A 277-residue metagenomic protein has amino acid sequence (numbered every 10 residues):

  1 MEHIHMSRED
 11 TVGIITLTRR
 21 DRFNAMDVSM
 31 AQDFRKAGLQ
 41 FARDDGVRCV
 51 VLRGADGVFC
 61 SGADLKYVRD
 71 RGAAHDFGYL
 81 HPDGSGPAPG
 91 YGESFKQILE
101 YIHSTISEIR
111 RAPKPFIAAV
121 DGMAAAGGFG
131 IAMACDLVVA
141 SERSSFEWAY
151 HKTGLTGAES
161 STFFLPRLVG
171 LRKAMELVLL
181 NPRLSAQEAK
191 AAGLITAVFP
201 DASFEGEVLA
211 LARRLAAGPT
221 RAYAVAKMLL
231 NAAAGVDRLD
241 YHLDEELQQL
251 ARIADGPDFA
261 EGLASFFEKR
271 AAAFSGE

Functional and structural regions predicted by a protein language model:
M1-A55: Conserved CoA-thioester-binding segment of acyl-CoA-metabolizing enzymes
E9, R20, D44, A112-P113 (+2 more regions): Acidic-histidine catalytic/liganding microenvironments
I15, R19, D33-F34, L52 (+7 more regions): Terminal peptide-recognition signature
G54-T105, G154, D237: Glycine- (often His-adjacent) and acidic-residue-rich active-site loop that binds/positions the CoA thioester
G57-S61, K66, A125-A126, E147 (+1 more regions): Short, active-site-adjacent cap segments at secondary-structure transitions
S107-Y223, A251, G256-A264, R270: Crotonase-fold acyl-CoA enzyme core
A271-E277: Short C-terminal tail/terminal secondary-structure segment of NAD(P)H-dependent dehydrogenase/reductase domains
